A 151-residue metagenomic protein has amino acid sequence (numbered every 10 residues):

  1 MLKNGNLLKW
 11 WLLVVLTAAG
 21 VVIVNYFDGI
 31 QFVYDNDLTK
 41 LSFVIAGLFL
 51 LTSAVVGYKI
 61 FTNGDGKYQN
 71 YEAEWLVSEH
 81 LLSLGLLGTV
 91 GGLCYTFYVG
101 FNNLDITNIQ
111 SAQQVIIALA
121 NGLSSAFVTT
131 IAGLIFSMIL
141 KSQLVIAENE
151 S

Functional and structural regions predicted by a protein language model:
M1-S151: Hydrophobic alpha-helical transmembrane segments of small proteolipidic membrane proteins, enriched in energy-coupled
